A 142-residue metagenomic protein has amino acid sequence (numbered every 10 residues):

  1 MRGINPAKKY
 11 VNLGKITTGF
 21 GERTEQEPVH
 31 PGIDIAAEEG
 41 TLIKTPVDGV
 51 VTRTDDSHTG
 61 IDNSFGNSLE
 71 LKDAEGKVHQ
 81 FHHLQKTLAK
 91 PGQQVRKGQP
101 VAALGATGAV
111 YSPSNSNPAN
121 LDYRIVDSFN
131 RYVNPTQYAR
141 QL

Functional and structural regions predicted by a protein language model:
M1-G19, T52, T136-L142: Intrinsically disordered, low-complexity, Pro/Ser/Thr/Asn/Gly/Ala-rich spacer/linker segments adjacent to signal
K15-T45: Short glycine/threonine/proline-enriched tight-turn/helix- or strand-capping micro-motif at secondary-structure
I16, I35, G49, G98 (+1 more regions): Terminal peptide-recognition signature
F20, E39, D55, Q85-L88 (+2 more regions): A generic structural motif
H30, T45-L88, V110-L121: Zn2+-dependent peptidoglycan hydrolase active-site motif and core
T41, E75-K77, F129-R131: Short acidic/polar mixed-charge low-complexity motifs
L42-T54, A89-L104: Short, well-structured beta-strand-loop connectors
N63-S64, S68-K72, Q93-L142: Conserved, short, structured surface segments that act as functional micro-motifs
